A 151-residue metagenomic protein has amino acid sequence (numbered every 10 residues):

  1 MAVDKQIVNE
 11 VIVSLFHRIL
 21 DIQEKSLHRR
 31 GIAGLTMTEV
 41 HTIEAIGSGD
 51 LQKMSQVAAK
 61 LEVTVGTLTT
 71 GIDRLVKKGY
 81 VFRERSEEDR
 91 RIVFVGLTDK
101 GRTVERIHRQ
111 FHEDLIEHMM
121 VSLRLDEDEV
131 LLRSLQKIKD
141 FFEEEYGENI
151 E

Functional and structural regions predicted by a protein language model:
M1-A33: N-terminal leader segment of winged-helix/HTH proteins
V3-E10, Q110-E151: Terminal interaction helix/tail motif
H17, D21-E24, K77, V121 (+1 more regions): Regular, well-ordered alpha-helical segments
K25-T64: N-terminal helix-turn-helix DNA-binding core of bacterial DNA-binding proteins
M54-S55, V65-G66, D73, V93: Residues within helix-turn-helix
D73-L132: Charged, amphipathic alpha-helical coiled-coil/dimerization segments
